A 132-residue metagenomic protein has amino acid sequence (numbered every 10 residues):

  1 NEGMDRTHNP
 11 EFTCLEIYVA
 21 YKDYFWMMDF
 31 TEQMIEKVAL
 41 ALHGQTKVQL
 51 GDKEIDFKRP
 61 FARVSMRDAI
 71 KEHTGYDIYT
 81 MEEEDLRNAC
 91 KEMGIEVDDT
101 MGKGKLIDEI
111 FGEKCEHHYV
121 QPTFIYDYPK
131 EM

Functional and structural regions predicted by a protein language model:
N1-M132: Class II aminoacyl-tRNA synthetase catalytic cores and aaRS-like
